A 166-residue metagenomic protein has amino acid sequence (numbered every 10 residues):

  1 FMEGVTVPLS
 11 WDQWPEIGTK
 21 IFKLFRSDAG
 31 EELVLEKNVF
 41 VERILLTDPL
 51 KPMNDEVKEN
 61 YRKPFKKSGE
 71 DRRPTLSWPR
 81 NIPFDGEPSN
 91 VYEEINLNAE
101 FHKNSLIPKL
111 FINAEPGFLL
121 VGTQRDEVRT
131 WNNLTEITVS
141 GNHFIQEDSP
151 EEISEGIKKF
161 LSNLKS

Functional and structural regions predicted by a protein language model:
F1-V41: Flexible "cap/lid" loop of the alpha/beta hydrolase fold
V7, F118-L120, Q146: Nucleotide-sugar-dependent glycosyltransferase donor-binding/catalytic pocket residues
S10-E16, K20, R72-L76, E87 (+2 more regions): Short aromatic-enriched loop/helix-cap "lid" or pocket-rim segments at secondary-structure transitions that line
E42-L46, K58-R62, N142: Amphipathic alpha-helical segments within well-ordered protein domains
P52, K67-R129, S140: Conserved serine/cysteine hydrolase catalytic core
D55-E59, K63, R73, E100 (+4 more regions): Replace "anionic and nucleotidyl ligands
N132-S166: Catalytic active-site module of serine/aspartate enzymes centered on a nucleophile-bearing elbow/loop
